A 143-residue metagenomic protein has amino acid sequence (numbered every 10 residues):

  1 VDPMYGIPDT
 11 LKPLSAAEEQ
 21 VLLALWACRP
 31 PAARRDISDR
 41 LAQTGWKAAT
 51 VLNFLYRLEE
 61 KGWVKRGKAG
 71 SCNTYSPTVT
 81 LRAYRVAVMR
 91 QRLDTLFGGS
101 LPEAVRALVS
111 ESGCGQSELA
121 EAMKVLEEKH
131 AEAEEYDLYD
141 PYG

Functional and structural regions predicted by a protein language model:
V1-L22, T80: Short alpha-helical segments that sit at the start of domains
V1-M4, S110-G143: C-terminal regulatory/oligomerization modules of transcriptional regulators
K12, L25-P31, T44: Short helix-capping/hinge SLiMs at alpha-helix to coil transitions
P13-A17, A69-V88: Short, cationic-aromatic polyanion-contact patches
P31-R40: Short acidic, hydrophobic short linear motifs in intrinsically disordered regions
D39-A48: Short helix-coil junctions and helix-kink-helix linkers
G62: Glycine-centered, phosphate/nucleic-acid-interacting loop/turn motifs that mediate DNA/RNA or nucleotide
T80-V105: Conserved segment of winged-helix/HTH DNA-binding domains
